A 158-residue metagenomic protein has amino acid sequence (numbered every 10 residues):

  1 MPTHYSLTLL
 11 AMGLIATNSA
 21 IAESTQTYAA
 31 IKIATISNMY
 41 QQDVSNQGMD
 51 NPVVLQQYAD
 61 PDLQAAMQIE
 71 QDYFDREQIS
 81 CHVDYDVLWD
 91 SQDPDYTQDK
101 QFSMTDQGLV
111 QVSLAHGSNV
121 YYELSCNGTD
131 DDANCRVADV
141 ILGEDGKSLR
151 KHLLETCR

Functional and structural regions predicted by a protein language model:
M1-T8: Bacterial N-terminal signal peptides that target proteins for export
A16-S19: N-terminal signal peptide c-region/cleavage motif recognized by signal peptidases
E23, T27, M67-S118: Surface-exposed, charged secondary-structure patches
T27-D50: Short, aromatic-enriched amphipathic alpha-helices that serve as compact interaction elements
G48-D75: Short, well-ordered alpha-helical segments enriched in acidic and aromatic residues
T105-Q107, H116-N119, D139-R158: Low-complexity, intrinsically disordered terminal/linker segments enriched in charged and Gly/Pro repeats
V120-G128: Hydrophobic/aromatic beta-strand elements that line small-molecule binding cavities or substrate pockets in beta-rich
